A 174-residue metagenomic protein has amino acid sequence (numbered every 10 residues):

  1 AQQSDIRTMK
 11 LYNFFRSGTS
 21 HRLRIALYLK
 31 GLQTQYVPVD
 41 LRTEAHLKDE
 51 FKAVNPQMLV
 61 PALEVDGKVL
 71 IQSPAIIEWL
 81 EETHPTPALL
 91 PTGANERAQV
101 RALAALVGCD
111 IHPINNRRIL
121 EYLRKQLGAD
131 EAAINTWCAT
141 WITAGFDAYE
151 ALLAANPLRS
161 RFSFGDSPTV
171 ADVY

Functional and structural regions predicted by a protein language model:
S4-T136, A154: GST-like domain detector, emphasizing the conserved glutathione-binding G-site in the N-terminal thioredoxin-like
R22, Q99, W141-A144, Y174: Charged catalytic carboxylate motif
T86, A151-F164: Surface-exposed helix-capping loop/turn segments at secondary-structure junctions
I114-R118, F162-Y174: GST superfamily/GST-like fold recognition
N135-A155: Amphipathic alpha-helical packing segments from all-alpha helical-bundle domains
